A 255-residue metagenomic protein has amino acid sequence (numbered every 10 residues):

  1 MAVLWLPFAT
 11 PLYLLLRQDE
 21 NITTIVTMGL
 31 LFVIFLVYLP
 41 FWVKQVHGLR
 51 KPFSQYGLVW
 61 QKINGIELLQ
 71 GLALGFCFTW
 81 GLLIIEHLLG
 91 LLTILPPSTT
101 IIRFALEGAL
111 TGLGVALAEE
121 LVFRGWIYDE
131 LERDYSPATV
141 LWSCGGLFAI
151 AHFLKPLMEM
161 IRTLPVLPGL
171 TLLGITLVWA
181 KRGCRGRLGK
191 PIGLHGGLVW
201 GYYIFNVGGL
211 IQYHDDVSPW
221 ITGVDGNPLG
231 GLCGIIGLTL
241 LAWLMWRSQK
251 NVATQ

Functional and structural regions predicted by a protein language model:
A2-T10, L31-W42, G75-L83, G230-Q249: Hydrophobic core of alpha-helical transmembrane segments in multi-pass integral membrane proteins
L12-T27, R50-A118, Y128-D134, M160 (+1 more regions): Juxtamembrane helix-loop-helix connectors linking adjacent transmembrane helices in multi-pass membrane enzymes
Q18-L30, Y135-C144, R187, L229: Membrane-interface starts of transmembrane alpha-helices
M28-G29, L167-W179: Hydrophobic alpha-helical segments embedded in the membrane of multi-pass proteins
K44, G196-Q255: C-terminal membrane module of polytopic membrane proteins
W80, T111-A116, S136-F153, T171-G174: Small-polar-interrupted transmembrane alpha-helices in polytopic inner-membrane proteins
A118-S143, W179-R187: Membrane-interface helix/loop boundary segments of multi-pass membrane proteins
V140-F148, G189-G201: Central hydrophobic cores of alpha-helical transmembrane segments in multi-pass integral membrane proteins
